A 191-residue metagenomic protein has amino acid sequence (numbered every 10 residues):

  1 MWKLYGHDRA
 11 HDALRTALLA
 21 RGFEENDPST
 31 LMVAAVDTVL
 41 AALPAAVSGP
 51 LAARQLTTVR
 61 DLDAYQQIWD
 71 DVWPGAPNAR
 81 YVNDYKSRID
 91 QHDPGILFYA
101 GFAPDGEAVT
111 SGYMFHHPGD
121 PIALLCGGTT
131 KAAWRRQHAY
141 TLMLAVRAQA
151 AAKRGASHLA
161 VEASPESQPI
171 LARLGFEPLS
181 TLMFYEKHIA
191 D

Functional and structural regions predicted by a protein language model:
M1-R60, V161, S167, M183-K187: Acyl-donor-binding surface of acyltransferase catalytic domains
L18, L171, F176: Conserved active-site tyrosine of GNAT-family acetyltransferases
E24, S157, E177: Short acidic/polar active-site loop segments enriched in Thr and Asp
D27, A108-T110, S180: A structural microfeature
R60, A64-Y65, F102, G119-I122 (+3 more regions): Ligand-binding pocket scaffold of soluble enzyme catalytic domains
Q67-R80: Helix-loop element at the rim of GNAT/NAT acetyltransferase active sites that forms part of the acceptor-substrate
P77-A133: A conserved beta-strand-loop-helix scaffold within acyl/acetyltransferase catalytic domains
T130, R136-Q149, K153, A163 (+1 more regions): Conserved acetyl-CoA-binding loop-helix of GNAT-fold acetyltransferases
